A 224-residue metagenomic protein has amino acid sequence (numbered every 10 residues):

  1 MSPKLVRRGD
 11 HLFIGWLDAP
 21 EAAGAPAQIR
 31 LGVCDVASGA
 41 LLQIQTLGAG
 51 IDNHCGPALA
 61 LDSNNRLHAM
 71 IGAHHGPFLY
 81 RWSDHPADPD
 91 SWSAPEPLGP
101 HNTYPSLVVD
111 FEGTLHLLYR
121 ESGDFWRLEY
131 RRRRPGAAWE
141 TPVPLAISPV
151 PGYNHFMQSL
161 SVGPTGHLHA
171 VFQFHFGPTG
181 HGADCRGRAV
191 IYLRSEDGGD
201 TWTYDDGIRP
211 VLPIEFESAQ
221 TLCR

Functional and structural regions predicted by a protein language model:
M1-R224: Extracellular, repeat-based ectodomains that mediate carbohydrate processing or recognition
